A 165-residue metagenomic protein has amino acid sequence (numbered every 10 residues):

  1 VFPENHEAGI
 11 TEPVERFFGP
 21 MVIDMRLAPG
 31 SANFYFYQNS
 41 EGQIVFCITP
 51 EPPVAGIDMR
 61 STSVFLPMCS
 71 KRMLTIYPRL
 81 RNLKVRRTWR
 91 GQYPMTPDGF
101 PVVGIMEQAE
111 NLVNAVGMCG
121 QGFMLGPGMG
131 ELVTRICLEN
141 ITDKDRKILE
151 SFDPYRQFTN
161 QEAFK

Functional and structural regions predicted by a protein language model:
V1-E110: Active-site substrate-recognition segment that forms the wall of the catalytic cavity or substrate channel
L74-K165: C-terminal catalytic lobe of FAD-dependent flavoproteins
